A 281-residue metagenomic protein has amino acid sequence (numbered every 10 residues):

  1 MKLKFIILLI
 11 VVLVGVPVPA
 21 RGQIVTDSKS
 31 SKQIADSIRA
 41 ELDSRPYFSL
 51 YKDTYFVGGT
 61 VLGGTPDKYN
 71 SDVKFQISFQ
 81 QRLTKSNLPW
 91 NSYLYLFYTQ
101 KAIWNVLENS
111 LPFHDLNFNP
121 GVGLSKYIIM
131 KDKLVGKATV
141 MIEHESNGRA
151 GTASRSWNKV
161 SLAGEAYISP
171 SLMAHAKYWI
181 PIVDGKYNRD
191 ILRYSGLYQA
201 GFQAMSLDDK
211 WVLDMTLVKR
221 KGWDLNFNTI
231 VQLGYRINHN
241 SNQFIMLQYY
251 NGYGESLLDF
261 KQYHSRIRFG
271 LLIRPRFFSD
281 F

Functional and structural regions predicted by a protein language model:
M1-R39, S279-F281: Cleavable N-terminal export/targeting peptides
I24-K85, V122, R274-R276: Short glycine/proline- and aromatic-enriched beta-strand/turn motifs that initiate or cap beta-hairpins
I24-V25, S146, I182-D184, D214-T216 (+3 more regions): Intrinsically disordered, low-complexity linker/tail regions enriched in polar/charged residues
D27, I38-S44, N228-F281: Predominantly the C-terminal beta-signal and adjacent terminal strand-loop region of outer-membrane beta-barrel
Y51, F56-G58, K85-L207, M215-L217 (+3 more regions): Outer-membrane pore/translocation modules
G64-D67, S71, S110, T152 (+1 more regions): Conserved aromatic-histidine-acidic binding/catalytic patches
D72, Q76-S78, N119-G121, S161 (+3 more regions): Membrane-embedded beta-strand positions in outer-membrane beta-barrel channels/transporters
